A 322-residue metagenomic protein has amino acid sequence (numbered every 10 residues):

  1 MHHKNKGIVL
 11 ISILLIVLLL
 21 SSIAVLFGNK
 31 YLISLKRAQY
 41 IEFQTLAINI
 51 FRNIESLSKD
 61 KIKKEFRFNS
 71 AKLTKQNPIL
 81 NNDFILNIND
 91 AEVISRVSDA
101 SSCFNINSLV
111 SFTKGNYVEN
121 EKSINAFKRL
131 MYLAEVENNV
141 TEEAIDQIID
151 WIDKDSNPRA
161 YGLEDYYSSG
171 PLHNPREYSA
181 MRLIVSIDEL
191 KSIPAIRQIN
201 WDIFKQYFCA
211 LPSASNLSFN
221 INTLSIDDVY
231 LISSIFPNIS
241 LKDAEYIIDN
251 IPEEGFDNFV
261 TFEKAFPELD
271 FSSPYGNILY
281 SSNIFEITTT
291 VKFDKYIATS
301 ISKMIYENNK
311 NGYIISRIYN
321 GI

Functional and structural regions predicted by a protein language model:
H2, I8-I13, V17-L18, S22-I41 (+1 more regions): Compositionally biased linear targeting/interaction segments
